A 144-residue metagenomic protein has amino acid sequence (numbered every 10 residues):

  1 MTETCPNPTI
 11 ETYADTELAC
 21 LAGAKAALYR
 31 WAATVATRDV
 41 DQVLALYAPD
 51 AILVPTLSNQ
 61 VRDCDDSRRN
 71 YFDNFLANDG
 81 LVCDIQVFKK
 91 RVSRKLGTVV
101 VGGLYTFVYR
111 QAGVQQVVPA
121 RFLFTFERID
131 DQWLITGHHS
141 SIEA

Functional and structural regions predicted by a protein language model:
M1-P49: Short, low-complexity N-terminal intrinsically disordered segments enriched in polar/charged residues
T2-N7, P119-A144: Short beta-strand edge/turn micro-motifs at domain boundaries
E11-T12, I85, V108-G113: A short, acidic/glycine-rich surface segment
L21-A22, A27, V40-G97, G102-L104 (+1 more regions): A solvent-exposed, acidic/Ser-Thr-rich amphipathic alpha-helical stretch
T34, V117-V118: Short loop/turn motifs at secondary-structure junctions and domain boundaries
I52, V114, Q132-L134: Residue-level signal for well-ordered, solvent-exposed loop/turn and beta-edge residues enriched in charged/polar side
R62, V108-R110, E143-A144: A short local loop/turn or secondary-structure capping micro-motif enriched for an aromatic residue
Y105-Q111, F126-R128: Beta-strand elements of well-folded, non-transmembrane domains
